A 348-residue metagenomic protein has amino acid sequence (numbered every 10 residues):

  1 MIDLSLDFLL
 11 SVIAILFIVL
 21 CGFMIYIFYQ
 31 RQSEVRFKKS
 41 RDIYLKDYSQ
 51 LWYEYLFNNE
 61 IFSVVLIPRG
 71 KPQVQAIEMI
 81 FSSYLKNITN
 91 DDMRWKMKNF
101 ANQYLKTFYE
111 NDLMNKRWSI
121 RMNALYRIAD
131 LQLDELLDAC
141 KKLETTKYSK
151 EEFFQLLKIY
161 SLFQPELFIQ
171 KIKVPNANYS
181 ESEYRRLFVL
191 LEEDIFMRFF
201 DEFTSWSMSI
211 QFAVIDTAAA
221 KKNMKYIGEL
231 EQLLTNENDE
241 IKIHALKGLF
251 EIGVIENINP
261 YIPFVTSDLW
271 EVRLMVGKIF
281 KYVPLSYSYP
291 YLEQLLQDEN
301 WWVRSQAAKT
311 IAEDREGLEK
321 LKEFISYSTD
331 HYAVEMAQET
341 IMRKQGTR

Functional and structural regions predicted by a protein language model:
M1-L9, V35, Y327-V334, Q338-R348: Short, Lys/Arg-enriched, disordered terminal segments
M1-R41: N-terminal signal-anchor transmembrane alpha helix of single-pass membrane proteins, serving as the membrane-anchoring
F28-K116, M122: N-terminal topogenic membrane-targeting module
Q30-R31, I61-R69, D216, S305 (+4 more regions): N-terminal secretory/membrane-targeting helices
P68, F100-L113, L133-T145, P165-P175 (+6 more regions): Amphipathic alpha-helical scaffolding segments comprising HEAT/armadillo-like alpha-solenoid repeats
S83, N90-F100, M122-L131, E152-F163 (+9 more regions): Structural detector for internal amphipathic alpha-helices that build alpha-solenoid repeat scaffolds
K116-R117, K147-S149, N176-S180, W206-M208 (+4 more regions): Short inter-helical turns and helix N-cap capping residues of alpha-solenoid HEAT/ARM repeat scaffolds
L295, V303-R304: Extended hydrophobic secondary-structure segments
